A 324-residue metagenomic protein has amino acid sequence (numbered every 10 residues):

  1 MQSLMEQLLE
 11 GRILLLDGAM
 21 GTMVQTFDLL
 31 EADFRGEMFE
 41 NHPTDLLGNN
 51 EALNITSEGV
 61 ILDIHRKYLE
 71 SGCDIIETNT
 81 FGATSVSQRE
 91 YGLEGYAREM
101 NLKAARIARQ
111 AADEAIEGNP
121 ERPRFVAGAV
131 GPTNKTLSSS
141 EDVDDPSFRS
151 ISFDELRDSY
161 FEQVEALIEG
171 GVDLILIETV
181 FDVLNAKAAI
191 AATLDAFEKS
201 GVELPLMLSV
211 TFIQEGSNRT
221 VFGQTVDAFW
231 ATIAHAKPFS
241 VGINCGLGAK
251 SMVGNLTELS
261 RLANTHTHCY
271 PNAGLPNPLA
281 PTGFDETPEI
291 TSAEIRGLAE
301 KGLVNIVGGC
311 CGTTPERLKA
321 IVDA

Functional and structural regions predicted by a protein language model:
M1-A324: Domain-level signal for soluble alpha/beta catalytic cores
